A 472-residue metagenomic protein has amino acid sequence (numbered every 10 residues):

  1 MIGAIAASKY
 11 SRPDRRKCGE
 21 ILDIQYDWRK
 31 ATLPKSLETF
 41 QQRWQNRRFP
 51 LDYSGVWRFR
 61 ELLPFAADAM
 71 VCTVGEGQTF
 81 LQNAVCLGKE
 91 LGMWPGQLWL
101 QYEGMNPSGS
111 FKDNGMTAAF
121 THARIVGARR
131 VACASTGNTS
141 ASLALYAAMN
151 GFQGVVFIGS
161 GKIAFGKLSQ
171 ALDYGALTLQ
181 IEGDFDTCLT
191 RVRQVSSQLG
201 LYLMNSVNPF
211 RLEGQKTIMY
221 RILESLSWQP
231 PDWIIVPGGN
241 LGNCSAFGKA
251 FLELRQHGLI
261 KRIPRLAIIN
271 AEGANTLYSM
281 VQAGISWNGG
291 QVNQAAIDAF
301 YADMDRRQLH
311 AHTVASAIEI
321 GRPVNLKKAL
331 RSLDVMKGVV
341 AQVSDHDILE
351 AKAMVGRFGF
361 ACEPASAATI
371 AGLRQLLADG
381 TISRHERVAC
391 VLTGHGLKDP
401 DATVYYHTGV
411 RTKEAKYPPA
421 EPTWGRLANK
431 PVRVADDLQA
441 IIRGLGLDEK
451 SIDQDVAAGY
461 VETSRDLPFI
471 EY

Functional and structural regions predicted by a protein language model:
M1-T73: N-terminal juxtadomain amphipathic helix that follows a signal peptide/anchor or precedes a small N-terminal auxiliary
R47-G127: Positively charged, low-complexity intrinsically disordered leader regions
M105-F111, V131-T139, V207-L212, V236-L241 (+3 more regions): Active-site nucleophile and cofactor-binding loops and adjacent substrate-binding regions of central metabolic enzymes
A119, A123-Y146, G151-G159, P230-N243 (+2 more regions): A short, small-residue-rich loop immediately preceding and capping a beta-strand
S140-G183, T187-V195, Y278-Q282, P400-Y405: Active-site-proximal loop->helix
G183-G200, L252-C362, Y406-Y472: Active-site/ligand-binding loops adjacent to catalytic centers
Q194-G258, L349, A353-V355: Active-site/ligand-binding-proximal alpha/beta "capping" segment
D345-D401: Claisen-condensing/thiolase-fold acyl-transfer catalytic domains that form or cleave C-C bonds in fatty acid
